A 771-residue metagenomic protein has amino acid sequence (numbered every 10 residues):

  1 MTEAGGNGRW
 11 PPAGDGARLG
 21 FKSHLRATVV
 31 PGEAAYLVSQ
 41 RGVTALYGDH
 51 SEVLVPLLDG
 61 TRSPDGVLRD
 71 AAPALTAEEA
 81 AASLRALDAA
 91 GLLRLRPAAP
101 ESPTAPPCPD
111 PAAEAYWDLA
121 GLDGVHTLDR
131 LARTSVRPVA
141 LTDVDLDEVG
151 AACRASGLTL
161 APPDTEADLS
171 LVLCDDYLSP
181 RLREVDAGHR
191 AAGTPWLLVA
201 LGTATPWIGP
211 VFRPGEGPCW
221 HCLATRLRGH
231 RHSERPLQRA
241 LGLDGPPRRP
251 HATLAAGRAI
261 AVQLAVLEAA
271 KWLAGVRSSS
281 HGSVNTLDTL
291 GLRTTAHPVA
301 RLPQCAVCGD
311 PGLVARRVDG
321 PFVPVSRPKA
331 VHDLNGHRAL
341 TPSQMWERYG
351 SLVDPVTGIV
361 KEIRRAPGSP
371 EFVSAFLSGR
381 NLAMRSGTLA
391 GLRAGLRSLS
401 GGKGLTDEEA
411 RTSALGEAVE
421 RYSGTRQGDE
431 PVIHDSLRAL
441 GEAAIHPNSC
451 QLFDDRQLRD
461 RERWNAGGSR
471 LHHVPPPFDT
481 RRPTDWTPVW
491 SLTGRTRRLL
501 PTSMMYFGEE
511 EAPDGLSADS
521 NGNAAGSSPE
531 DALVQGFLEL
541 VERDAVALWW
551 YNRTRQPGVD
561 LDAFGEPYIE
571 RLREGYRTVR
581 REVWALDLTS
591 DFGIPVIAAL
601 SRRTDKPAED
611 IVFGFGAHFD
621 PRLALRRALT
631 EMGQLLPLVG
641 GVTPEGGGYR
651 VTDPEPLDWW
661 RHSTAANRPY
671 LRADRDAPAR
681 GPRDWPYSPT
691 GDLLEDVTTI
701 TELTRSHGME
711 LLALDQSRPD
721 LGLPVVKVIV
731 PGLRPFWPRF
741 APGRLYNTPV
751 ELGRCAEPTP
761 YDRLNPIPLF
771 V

Functional and structural regions predicted by a protein language model:
M1-G42: Long, low-complexity, charged/polar intrinsically disordered regions in eukaryotic proteins
E3, E33, S39-L160, L198 (+3 more regions): Long, charge-rich, low-complexity alpha-helical segments
L84, G150, L182-R190, R573 (+1 more regions): Short amphipathic alpha-helical segments and helix-helix/interface helices
A151-P162, R190-L197, T578-E582, E702-E710: Structural alpha-beta junctions
S156-T159, E166-A261, K271-V276, D288-G320: E1/E1-like adenylate-forming module used to activate ubiquitin-like modifiers and sulfur-carrier proteins
A259-L267, E530: A structural signal for well-ordered alpha-helical segments within the folded catalytic domains of diverse enzymes
L264-W272, G416: Short glycine/serine- and small hydrophobic-enriched flexible loop segments
V284, G291-V771: Helix-biased "structured C-terminal domain" signature
